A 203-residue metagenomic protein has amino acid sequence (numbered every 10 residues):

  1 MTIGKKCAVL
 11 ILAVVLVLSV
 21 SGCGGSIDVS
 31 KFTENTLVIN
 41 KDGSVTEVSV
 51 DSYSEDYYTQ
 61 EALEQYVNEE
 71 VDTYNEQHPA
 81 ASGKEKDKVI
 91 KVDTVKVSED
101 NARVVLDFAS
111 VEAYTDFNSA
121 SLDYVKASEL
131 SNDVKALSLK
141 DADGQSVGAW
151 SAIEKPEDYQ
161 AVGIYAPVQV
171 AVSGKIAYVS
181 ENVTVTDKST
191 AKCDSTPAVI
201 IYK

Functional and structural regions predicted by a protein language model:
M1-L10: Bacterial N-terminal signal peptides that target proteins for export
I11-V17: Hydrophobic helical h-region of N-terminal Sec-dependent signal peptides in bacterial secretory/periplasmic proteins
L18-G22: C-terminal motif of bacterial Sec signal peptides marking the signal peptidase cleavage site
G24-S26: Bacterial signal peptide processing site
K31-K91: N-terminal Sec/ER secretory leader and immediately downstream segment of secreted/extracellular precursors
I90-K203: Mature, soluble, non-transmembrane domains
